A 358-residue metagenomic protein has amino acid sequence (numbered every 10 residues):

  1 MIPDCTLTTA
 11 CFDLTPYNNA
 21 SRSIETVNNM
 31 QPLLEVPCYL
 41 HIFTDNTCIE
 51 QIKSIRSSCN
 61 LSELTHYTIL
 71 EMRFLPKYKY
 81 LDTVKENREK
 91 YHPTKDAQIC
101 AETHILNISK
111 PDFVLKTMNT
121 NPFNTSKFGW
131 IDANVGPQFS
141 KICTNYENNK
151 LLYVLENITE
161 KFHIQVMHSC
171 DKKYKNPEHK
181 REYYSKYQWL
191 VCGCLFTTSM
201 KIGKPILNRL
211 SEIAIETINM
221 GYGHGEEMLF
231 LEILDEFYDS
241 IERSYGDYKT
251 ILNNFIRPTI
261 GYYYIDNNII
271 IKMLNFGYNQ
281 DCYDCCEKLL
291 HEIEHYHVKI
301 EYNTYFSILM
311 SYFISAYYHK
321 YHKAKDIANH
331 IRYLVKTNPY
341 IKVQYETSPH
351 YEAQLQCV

Functional and structural regions predicted by a protein language model:
M1-E25: N-proximal low-complexity "stem/linker" segments adjacent to membrane-targeting elements
I49-E63, D82, L234, I331: Short, aromatic/basic amphipathic alpha-helical patches
L61-T120: Active-site-proximal specificity loops/subdomain of glycosyltransferases
N107-K161: GT-A fold catalytic core of metal-dependent nucleotide-sugar glycosyltransferases, centered on the diacidic
P137, K141-C143, F162-I164, N176-K272: Catalytic core and acceptor-binding pocket of nucleotide-sugar-dependent glycosyltransferases
I265-C285: Alpha-helical segment of the N-proximal tetratricopeptide repeat
D284-E292, K323-V335: Alpha-helical repeat scaffolds
Y302-Y317, I341-V358: TPR/TPR-like alpha-solenoid helical repeat scaffolds
